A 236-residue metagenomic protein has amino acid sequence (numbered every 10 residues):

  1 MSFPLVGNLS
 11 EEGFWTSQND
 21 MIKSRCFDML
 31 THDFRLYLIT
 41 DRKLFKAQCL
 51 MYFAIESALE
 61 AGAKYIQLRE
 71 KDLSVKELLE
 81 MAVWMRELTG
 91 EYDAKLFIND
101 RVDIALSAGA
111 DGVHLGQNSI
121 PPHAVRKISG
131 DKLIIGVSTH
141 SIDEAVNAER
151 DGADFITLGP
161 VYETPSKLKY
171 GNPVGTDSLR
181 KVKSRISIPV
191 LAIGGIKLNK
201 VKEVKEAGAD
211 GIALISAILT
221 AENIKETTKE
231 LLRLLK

Functional and structural regions predicted by a protein language model:
M1-P4, F14-S17, S24-F27: N-terminal basic, low-structured, amphipathic or hydrophobic segments
G7-L9, Q18-N19, T31: A cross-taxon signal for low-complexity, glycine/charged-rich
I22-I120, K127-D154, G171, K181 (+3 more regions): Conserved N-terminal beta1-alpha1 strand-loop-helix module at the mouth
A105, Y162-L168: A short acidic, helix-capping loop that chelates divalent metal ions and anchors anionic groups
L158, L191-I196, I212-S216: Glycine-rich beta-strand-to-loop/alpha-helix junction loops that act as flexible
P173-T176: Short alpha-helical segments enriched in small residues
V204: Active-site helix-to-loop segments that bind/position phosphate- or nucleotide-bearing substrates and donors across
A207: C-terminal binding/interaction regions
